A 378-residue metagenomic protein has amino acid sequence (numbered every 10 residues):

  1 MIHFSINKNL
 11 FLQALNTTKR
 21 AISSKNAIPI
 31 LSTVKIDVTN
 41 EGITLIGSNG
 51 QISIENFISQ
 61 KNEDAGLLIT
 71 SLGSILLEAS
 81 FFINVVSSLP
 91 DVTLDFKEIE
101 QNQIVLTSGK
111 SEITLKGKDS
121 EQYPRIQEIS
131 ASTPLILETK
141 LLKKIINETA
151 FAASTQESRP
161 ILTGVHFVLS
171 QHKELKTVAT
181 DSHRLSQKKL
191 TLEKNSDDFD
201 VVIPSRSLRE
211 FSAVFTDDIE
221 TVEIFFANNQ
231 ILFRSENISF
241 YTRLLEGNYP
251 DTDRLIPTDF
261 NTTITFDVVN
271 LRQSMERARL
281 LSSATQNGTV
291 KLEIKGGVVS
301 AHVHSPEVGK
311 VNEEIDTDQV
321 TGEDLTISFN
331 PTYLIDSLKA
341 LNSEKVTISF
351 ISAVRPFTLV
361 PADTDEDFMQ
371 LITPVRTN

Functional and structural regions predicted by a protein language model:
M1-N378: Structural preference for solvent-exposed beta-strand-turn elements and adjacent flexible terminal/loop segments within
